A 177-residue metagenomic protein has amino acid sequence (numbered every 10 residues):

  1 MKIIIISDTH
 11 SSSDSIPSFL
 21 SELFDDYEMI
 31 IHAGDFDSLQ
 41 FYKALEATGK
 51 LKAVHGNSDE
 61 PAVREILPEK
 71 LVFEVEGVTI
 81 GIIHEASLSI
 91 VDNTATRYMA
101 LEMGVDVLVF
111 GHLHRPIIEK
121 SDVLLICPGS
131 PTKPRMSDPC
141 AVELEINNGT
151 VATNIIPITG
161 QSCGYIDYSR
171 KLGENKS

Functional and structural regions predicted by a protein language model:
M1-T48, D59-P68, G77, D138-C140 (+3 more regions): N-terminal active-site segment of His-dependent metallophosphoesterases
I5-S7, M29-D35, K52-N57, I82-H84 (+2 more regions): Active-site neighborhood of phospho(di)ester-bond hydrolases with catalytic His/Asp-centered motifs
L39, K70, E76, P116 (+4 more regions): Surface-exposed loop/turn and secondary-structure junction residues enriched for glycine/proline
K52, L88-N154: Conserved beta-sheet core of the metallophosphoesterase superfamily
K52-T94, Y98, E102: Helix-adjacent hinge/juxtasegments
H84, I155-P157: Short, structured patches in soluble enzyme cores that scaffold and shape functional sites
G160: Conserved histidine-centered catalytic loops in small-molecule metabolism enzymes
